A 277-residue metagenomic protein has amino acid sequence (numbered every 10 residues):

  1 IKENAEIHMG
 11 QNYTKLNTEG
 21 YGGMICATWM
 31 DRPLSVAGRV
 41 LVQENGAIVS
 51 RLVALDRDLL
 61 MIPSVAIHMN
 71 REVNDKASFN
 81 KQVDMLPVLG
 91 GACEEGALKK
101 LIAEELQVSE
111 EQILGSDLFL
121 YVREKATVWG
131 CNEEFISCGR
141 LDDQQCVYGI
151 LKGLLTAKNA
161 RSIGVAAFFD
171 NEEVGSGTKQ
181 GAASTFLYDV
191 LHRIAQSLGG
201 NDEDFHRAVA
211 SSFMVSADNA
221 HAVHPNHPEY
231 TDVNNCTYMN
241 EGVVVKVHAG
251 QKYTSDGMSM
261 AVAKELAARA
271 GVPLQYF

Functional and structural regions predicted by a protein language model:
I1-F277: N-terminal hydrophobic/helix-forming segments and targeting peptides
